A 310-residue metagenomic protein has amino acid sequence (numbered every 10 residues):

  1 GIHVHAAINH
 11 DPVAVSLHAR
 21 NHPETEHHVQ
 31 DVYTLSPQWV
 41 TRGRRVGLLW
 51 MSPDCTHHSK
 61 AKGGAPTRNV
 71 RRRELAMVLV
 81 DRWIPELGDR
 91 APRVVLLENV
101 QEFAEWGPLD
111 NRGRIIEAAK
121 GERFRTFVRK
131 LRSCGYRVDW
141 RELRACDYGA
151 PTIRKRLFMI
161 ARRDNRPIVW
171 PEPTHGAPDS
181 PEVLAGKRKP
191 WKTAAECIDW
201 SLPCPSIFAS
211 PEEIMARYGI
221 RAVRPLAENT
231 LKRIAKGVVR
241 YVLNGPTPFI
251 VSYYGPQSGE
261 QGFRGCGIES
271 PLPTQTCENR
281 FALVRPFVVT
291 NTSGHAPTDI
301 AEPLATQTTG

Functional and structural regions predicted by a protein language model:
G1-T34: SAM cofactor-binding core of SAM-dependent methyltransferases, primarily the Rossmann-like beta-alpha-beta module
I8, Q30, M51, L97-E98: Active-site flanking residues adjacent to catalytic metal/cofactor-binding acidic residues
L35-L48, C55-T309: Class I S-adenosyl-L-methionine
